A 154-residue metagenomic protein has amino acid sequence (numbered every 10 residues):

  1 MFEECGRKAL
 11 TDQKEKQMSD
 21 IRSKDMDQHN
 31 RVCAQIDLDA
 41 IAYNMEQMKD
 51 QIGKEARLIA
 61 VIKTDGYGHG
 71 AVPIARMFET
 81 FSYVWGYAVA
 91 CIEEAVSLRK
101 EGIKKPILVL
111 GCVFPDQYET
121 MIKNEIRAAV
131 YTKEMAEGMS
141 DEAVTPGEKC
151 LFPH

Functional and structural regions predicted by a protein language model:
S19-Q28, V32-Y43, G53-H154: Active-site-proximal beta-alpha core segment in soluble small-molecule metabolic enzymes
